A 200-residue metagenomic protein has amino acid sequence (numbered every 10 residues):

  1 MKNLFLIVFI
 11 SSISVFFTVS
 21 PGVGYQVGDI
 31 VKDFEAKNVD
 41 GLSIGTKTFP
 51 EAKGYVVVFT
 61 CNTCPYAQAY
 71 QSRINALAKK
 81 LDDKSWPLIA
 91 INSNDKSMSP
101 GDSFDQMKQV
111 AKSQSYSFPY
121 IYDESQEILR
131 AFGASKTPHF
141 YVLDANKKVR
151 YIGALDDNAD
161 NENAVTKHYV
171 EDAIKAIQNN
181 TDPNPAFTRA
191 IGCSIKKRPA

Functional and structural regions predicted by a protein language model:
M1-Y25: Bacterial Sec-dependent N-terminal signal peptides
V19-K47: N-terminal "domain-start" segment that seeds a small globular fold
K47-Q68, I174: Short active-site neighborhood of thiol/selenol oxidoreductases, capturing the structured segment around
A52-Y55, D83-L88, S115-P119, A145-K148: Loop/turn elements at helix/coil->beta-strand transitions in domains of secreted/extracellular proteins
Q68-S113, E124-A131: Structural microenvironment flanking redox-active thiols in thiol-disulfide oxidoreductases
M107-D144, V149-R150: Short, internal strand/loop/helix patches that form the active-site neighborhood or redox-interaction surface
V142-A200: Thiol-/selenol-based redox modules, centered on thioredoxin-like and closely related oxidoreductase domains
